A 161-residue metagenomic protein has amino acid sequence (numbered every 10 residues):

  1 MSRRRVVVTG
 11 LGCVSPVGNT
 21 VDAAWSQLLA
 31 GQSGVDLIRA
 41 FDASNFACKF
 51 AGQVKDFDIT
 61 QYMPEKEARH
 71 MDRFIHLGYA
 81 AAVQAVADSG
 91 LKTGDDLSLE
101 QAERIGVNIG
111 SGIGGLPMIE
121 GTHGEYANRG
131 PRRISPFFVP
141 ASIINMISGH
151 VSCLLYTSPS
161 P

Functional and structural regions predicted by a protein language model:
M1-E67: ACP-dependent fatty acid/polyketide chain-elongation machinery
L11, G110-G112, S142-I143, I147 (+1 more regions): Fold-independent oxyanion-binding glycine-rich loops and adjacent beta-strand/coil segments at enzyme active sites
A30-Q32, V54-T60, L116-R133, S152: Glycine-rich phosphate-binding segment of PLP-dependent enzymes
A40-K92, I144-L155: A glycine- and small-residue-enriched flexible loop/hinge segment at structural boundaries
V83-I134: Hydrophobic alpha-helical hairpins/lids featuring a short glycine-rich hinge
Y156-P161: Conserved small/polar residues in nucleotide/adenosyl-binding loops
